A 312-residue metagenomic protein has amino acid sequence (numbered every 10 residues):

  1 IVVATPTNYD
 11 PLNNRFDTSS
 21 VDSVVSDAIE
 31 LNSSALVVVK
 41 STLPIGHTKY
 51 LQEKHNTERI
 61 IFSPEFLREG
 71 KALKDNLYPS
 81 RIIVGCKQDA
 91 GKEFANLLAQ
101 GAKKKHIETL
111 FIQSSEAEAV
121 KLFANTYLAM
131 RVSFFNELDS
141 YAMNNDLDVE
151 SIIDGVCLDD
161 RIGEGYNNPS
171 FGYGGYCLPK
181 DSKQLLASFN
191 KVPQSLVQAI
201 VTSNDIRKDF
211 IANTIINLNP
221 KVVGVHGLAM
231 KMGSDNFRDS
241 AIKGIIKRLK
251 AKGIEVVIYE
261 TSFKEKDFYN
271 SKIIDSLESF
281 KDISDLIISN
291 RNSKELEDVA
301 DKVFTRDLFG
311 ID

Functional and structural regions predicted by a protein language model:
I1-D312: Structural/interface elements that position substrates and couple domains in central-metabolism enzymes
